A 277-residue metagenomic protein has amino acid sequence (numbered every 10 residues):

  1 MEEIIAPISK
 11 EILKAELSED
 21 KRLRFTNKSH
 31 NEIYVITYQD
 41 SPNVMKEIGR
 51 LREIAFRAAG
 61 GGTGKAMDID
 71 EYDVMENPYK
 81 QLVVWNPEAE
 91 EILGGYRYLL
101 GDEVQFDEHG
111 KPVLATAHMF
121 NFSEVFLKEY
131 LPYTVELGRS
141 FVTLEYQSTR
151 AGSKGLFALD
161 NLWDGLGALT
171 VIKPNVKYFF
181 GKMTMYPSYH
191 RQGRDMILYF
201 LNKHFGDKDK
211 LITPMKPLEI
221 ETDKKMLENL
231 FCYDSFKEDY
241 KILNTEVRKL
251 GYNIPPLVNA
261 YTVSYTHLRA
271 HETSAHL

Functional and structural regions predicted by a protein language model:
E2-Q39: Conserved N-terminal entry element of GNAT/NAT acetyltransferase domains
K10, S41, G49, I254-P255: A structural signal for well-ordered alpha-helical scaffolds and beta->alpha junctions
F25-D70, K80-L100: Short amphipathic alpha-helix that is part of the acyltransferase structural core
G61-I69, M75-Y79, L99, H109-F126: Short acidic (Asp/Glu) patches
L100-D102, L277: A short acidic/small-residue loop/turn micro-motif
E103-Y265: Acyl-donor binding region in acyl/amide transferases
T266-H276: Conserved small/polar residues in nucleotide/adenosyl-binding loops
